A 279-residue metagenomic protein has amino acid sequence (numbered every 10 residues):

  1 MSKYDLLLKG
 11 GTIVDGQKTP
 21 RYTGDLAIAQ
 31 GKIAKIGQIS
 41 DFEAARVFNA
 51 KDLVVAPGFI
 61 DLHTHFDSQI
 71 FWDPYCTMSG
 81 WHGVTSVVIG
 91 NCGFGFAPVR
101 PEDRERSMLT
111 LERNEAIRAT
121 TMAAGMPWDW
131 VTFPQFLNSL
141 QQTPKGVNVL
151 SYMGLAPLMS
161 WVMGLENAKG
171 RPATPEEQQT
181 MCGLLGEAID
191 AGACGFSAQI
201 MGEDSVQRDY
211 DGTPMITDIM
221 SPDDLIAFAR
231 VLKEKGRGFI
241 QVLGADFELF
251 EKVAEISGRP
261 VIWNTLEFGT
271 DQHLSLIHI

Functional and structural regions predicted by a protein language model:
S2-L7, T12-G58: Histidine-rich, glycine-flanked metal-binding segment
G11, G31, D52, H63 (+3 more regions): Divalent metal-coordination and catalytic microenvironments
V55-M78: Di-metal (Zn2+ and/or Mg2+/Mn2+) metal-binding site signature of metallo-dependent hydrolases with the MBL/beta-CASP
W72-G195, L232: Divalent-metal coordination cores built from histidine and acidic residues
A97-R104, S160-E166, I200-M201, Q207-D211 (+2 more regions): Short acidic, glycine/serine/threonine-rich loops at helix termini
E112-G125, N167-P175, Y210-S221, R237-Q241 (+1 more regions): Glycine-rich tight-turn/loop motif centered on a GG-T
V131-F133, Q142, S151, L155-P157 (+1 more regions): Buried, small/hydrophobic-residue-enriched core segments of structured protein domains
I277-I279: Conserved small/polar residues in nucleotide/adenosyl-binding loops
